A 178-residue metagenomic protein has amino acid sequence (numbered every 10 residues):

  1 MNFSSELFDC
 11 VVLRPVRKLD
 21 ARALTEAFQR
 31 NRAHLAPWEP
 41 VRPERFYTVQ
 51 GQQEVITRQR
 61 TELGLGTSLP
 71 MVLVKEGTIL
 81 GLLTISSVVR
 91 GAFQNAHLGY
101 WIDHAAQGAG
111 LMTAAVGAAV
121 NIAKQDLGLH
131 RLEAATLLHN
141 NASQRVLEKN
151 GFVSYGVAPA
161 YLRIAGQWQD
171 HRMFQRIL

Functional and structural regions predicted by a protein language model:
M1-A23, A27-H34, P70-L178: Acyl-donor (CoA/ACP) binding surface of acyl/acetyltransferases
V16, A27, E44-G51, L65: Generic, well-ordered alpha-helical segments
A36-T57: Conserved GNAT-fold acetyl-CoA-binding loop/helix
E44-R45, T57-V72: A short helix-loop-beta-strand connector motif used in the catalytic cores of GNAT acetyltransferases and, in some
